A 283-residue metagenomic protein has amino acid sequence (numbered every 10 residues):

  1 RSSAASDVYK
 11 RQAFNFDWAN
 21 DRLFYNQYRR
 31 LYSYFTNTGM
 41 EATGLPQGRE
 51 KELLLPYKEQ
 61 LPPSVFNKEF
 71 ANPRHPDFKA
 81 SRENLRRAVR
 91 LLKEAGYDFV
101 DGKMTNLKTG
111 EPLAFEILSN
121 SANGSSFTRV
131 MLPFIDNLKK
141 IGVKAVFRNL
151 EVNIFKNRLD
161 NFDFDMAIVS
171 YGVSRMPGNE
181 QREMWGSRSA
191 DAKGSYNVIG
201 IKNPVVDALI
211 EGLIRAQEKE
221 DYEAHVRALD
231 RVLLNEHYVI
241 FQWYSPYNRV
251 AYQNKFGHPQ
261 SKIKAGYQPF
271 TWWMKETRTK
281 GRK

Functional and structural regions predicted by a protein language model:
S2-Y9: Short, small-residue-biased leader/transition segments that mark boundaries at the very start of proteins
Q12-N72, R86-V89, S125-I135, R158-K283: Detector for C-terminal structural segments
T36-E41, L107-F115, F155: Acidic helix-start/capping segments at beta-turn-to-alpha-helix junctions
L85-E116: Immediate post-signal peptide segment of exported/extracytoplasmic ligand-binding proteins
E111-A122, A145-R148, D165: Short, well-ordered beta-strand elements
G142: Short glycine-rich hinge loops at helix-strand junctions in the catalytic core of two-component histidine kinases
F147-N157: Short helix-initiation/N-cap motifs at beta->coil->alpha
